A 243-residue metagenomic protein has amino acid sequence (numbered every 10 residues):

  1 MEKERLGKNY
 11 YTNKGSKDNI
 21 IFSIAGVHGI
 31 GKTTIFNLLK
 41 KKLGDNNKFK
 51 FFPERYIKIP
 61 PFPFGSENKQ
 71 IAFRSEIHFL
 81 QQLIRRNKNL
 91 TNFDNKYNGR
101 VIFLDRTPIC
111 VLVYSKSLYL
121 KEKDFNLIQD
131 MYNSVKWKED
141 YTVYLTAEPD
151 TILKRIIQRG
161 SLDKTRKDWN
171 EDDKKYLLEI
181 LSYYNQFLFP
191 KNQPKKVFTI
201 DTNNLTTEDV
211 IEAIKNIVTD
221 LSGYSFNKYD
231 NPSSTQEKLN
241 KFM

Functional and structural regions predicted by a protein language model:
E2-R5, I157-R166, E171-M243: NTP-dependent small-molecule kinase module
K3-G15: Pre-Walker A adenine-sensing motif
V27: P-loop (Walker A) phosphate-binding loop of NTP-binding proteins
I30: ATP-binding Walker
T33: Walker A/P-loop
K41-K88: Conserved substrate/cofactor phosphate-moiety recognition/catalytic segment in nucleotide-dependent phosphotransferases
I71, S75-K136: Glycine-rich phosphate-binding loop used to anchor ATP phosphates in small-molecule kinases, encompassing both
Y114-Y183: A glycine- and Lys/Arg-enriched "phosphate-lid" helix/loop adjacent to the NTP-binding pocket of small-molecule kinases
